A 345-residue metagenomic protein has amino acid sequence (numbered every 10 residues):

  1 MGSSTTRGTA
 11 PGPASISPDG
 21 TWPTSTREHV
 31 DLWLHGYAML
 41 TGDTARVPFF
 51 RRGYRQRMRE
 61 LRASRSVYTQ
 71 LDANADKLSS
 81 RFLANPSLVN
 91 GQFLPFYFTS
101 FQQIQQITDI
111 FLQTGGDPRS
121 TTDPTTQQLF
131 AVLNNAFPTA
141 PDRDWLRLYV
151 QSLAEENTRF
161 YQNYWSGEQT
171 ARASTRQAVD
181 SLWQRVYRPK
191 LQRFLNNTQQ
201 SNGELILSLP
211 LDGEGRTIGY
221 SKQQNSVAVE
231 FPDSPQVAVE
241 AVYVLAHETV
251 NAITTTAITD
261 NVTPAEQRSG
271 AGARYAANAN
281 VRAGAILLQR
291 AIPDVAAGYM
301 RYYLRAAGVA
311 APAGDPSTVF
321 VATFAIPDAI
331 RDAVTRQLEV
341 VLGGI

Functional and structural regions predicted by a protein language model:
G2-G116, A313, V321-T335, E339 (+1 more regions): N-terminal mature-domain "stem" immediately C-terminal to a signal peptide or N-terminal signal-anchor/transmembrane
T69-V179: Long, mid-chain structured domain cores
Y164-K222, D294: Auxiliary, metal-adjacent structural segments of Zn-dependent hydrolase domains
E214-E240: Active-site scaffold of zinc-dependent metalloenzymes
V239-T263, V281-R282: Active-site recognition of the HExxH zinc-binding catalytic motif
E266-N280: C-terminal soluble interaction/assembly domains
A277-I345: Long, well-structured alpha-helical subdomains associated with metal-dependent extracellular/ecto-lumenal hydrolases
